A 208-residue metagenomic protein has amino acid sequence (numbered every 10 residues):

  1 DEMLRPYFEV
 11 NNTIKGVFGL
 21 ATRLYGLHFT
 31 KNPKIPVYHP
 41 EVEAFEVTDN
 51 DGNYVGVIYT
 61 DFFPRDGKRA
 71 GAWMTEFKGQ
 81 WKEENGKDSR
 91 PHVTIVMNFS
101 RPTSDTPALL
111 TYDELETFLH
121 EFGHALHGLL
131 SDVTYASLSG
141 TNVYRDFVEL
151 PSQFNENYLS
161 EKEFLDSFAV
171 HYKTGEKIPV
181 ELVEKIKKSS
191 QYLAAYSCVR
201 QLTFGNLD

Functional and structural regions predicted by a protein language model:
D1-D208: Cation-handling catalytic/transport regions enriched in His/Asp/Glu
